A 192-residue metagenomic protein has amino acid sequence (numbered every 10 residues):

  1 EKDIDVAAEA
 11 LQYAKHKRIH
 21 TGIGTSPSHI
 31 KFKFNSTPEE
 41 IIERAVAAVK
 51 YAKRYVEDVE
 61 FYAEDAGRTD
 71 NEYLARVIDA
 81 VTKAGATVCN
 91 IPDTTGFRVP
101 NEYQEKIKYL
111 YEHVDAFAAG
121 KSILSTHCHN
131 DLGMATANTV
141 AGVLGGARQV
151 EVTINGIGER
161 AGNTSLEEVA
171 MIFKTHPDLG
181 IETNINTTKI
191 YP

Functional and structural regions predicted by a protein language model:
E1-P192: Catalytic cores and adjacent flexible loops of soluble metabolic enzymes that perform enolate/carbanion chemistry on
